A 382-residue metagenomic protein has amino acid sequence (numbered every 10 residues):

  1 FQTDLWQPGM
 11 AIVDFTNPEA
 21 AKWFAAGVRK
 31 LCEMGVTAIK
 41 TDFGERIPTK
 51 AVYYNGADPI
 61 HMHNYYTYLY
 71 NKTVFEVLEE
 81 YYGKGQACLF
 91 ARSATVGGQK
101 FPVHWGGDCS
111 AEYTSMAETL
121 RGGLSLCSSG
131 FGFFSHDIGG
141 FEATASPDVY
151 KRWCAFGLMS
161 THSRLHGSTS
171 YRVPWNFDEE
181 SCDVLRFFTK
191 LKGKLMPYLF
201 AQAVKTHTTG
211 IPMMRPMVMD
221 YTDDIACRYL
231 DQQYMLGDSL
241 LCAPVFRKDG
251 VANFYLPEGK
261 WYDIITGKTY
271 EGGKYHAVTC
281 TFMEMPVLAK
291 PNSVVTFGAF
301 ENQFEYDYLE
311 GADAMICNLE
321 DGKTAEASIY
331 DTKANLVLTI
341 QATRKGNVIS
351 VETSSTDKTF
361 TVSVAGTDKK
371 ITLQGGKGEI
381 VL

Functional and structural regions predicted by a protein language model:
F1-D14, K50-M62, L165-N176: Aromatic- and acidic-residue-enriched carbohydrate-binding clefts of CAZyme catalytic domains
F1-M34: Active-site-adjacent "subsite" loops/lids of carbohydrate-active enzymes
F1-W6, I60-N71, W105-S125: Acidic, His- and aromatic-enriched active-site or binding-groove loops in soluble protein domains that engage sugars
F24-A51: Active-site groove signature of glycoside hydrolases
G44, S110, G139: Catalytic metal-binding/acid-base residues of hydrolase active sites
Y53-K72, D178-L185: Non-catalytic scaffold segments within catalytic domains of secreted glycoside hydrolases
F75-A87, A94-W105, E118, G122 (+3 more regions): Catalytic core of carbohydrate-active enzymes
Y270-H276, T372-E379: Short, solvent-exposed S/T- and G/P-enriched segments that are highly enriched in secreted/extracellular and lumenal
